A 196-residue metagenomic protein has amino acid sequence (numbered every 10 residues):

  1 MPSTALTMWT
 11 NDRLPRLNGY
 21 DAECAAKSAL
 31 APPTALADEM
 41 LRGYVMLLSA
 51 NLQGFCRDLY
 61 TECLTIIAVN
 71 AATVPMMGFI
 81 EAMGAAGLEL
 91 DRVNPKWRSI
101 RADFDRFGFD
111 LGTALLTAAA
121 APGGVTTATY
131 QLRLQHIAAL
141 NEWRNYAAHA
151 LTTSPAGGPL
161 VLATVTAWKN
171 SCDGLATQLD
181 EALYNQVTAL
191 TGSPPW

Functional and structural regions predicted by a protein language model:
M1-E23, T129-W196: Polyanionic, low-complexity intrinsically disordered segments
P2-I66: Charge-rich, low-complexity N-terminal segments
T4, P15, E39, R92 (+2 more regions): Alpha-helical structural elements
A25-L36, A120-A128, H149, S154: Short, charged/polar, low-complexity loop and linker segments that flank or interrupt alpha-helical bundles
A31, T65, T73-M77, A118 (+4 more regions): General "foldedness" signal
Y44-L48, Q53-N141: Helix-loop junctions and short alpha-helical segments
